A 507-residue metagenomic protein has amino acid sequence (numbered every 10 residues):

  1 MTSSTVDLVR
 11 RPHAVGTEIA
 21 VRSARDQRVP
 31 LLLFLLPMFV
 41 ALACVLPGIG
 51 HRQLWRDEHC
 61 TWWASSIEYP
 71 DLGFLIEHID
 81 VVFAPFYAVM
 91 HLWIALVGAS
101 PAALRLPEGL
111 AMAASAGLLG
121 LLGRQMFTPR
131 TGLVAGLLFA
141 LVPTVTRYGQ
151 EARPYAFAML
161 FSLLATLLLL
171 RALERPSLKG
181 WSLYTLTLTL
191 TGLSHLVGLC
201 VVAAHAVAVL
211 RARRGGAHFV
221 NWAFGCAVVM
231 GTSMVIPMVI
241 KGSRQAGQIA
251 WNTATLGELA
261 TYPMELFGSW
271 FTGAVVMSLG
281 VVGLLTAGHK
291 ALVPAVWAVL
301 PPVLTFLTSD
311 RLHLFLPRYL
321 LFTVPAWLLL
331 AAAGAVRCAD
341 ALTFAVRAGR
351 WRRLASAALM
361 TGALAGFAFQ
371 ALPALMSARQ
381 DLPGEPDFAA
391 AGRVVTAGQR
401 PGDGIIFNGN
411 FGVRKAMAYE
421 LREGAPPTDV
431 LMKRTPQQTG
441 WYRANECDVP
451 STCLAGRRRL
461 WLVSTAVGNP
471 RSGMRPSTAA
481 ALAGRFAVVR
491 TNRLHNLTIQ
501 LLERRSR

Functional and structural regions predicted by a protein language model:
T2-E18, S23-F344, R352-R507: Membrane-proximal helix-loop-helix interfaces that form the catalytic/acceptor-binding platform of multi-pass membrane
